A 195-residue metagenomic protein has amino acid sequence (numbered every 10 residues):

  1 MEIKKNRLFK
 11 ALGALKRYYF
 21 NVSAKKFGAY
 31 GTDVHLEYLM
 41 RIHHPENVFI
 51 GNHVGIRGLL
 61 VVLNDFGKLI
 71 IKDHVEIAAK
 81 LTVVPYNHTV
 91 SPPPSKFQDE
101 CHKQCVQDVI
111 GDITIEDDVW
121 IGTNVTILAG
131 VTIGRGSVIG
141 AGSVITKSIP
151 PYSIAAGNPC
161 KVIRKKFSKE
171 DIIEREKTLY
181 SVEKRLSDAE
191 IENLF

Functional and structural regions predicted by a protein language model:
M1-I42: Extended, small-residue-rich solenoid/repeat segments and analogous flexible loops that form exposed scaffolds
K25, N47-F49, I149: Short, T/G/N/S-enriched strand-turn elements that build extracellular solenoid repeat scaffolds
K26, T32, D73, C105 (+2 more regions): Short secondary-structure boundary/capping segments
T32, N52, D73, D117 (+2 more regions): Short acidic capping loops at alpha-helix termini that bridge into adjacent secondary structure
R41-F49, G55-A129, N158, K166-F167: Flexible, glycine/small-residue-enriched loop-and-beta-strand segment within the central core of proteins
I127-A156, C160, K169-R175: C-terminal/domain-terminus segments
I163: Acidic, carboxylate-rich catalytic segments that either coordinate divalent cations
I172-F195: Acidic/histidine-enriched, glycine/proline-rich intrinsically disordered or flexible terminal extensions
